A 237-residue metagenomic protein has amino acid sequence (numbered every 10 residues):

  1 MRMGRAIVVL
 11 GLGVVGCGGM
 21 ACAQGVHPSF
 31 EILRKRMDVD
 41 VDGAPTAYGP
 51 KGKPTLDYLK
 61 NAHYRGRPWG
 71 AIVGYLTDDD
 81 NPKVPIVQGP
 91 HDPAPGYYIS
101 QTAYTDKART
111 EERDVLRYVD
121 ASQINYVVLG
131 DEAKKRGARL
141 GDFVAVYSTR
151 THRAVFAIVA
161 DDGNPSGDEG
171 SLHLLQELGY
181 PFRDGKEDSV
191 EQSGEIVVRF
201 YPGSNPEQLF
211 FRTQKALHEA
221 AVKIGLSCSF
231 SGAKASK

Functional and structural regions predicted by a protein language model:
M1-V8: Bacterial N-terminal signal peptides that target proteins for export
V9-C17: Bacterial N-terminal signal peptides
G11, I124, S166-D168: Aromatic-enriched hydrophobic runs in primary sequence
C22-R153, A160, E177-K186, E191-I196 (+1 more regions): Cell wall/extracellular polymer interaction/catalysis modules
A157-P165: Mature, structured extracellular domains of secreted fungal proteins
N164-E177: Short, solvent-exposed secondary-structure boundary/capping segments
